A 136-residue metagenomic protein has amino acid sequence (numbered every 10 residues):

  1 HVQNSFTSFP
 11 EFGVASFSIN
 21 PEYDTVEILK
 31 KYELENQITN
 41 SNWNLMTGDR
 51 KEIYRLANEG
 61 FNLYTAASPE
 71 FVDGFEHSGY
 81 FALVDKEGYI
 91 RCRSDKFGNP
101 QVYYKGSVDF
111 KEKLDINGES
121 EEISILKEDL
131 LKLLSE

Functional and structural regions predicted by a protein language model:
H1-L56: Structural microenvironment flanking redox-active thiols in thiol-disulfide oxidoreductases
Q3-F6, N36, A57-T65, L130-L134: Sec/Tat-exported extracytoplasmic proteins
F6-F12, F17, Y23, Y54 (+7 more regions): Phenylalanine-focused residue identity feature
E33-E35, S41-E52, N58, N62-S68 (+5 more regions): Soluble extramembrane regions of membrane proteins in the secretory/endomembrane system
F71-E136: Thiol-/selenol-based redox modules, centered on thioredoxin-like and closely related oxidoreductase domains
